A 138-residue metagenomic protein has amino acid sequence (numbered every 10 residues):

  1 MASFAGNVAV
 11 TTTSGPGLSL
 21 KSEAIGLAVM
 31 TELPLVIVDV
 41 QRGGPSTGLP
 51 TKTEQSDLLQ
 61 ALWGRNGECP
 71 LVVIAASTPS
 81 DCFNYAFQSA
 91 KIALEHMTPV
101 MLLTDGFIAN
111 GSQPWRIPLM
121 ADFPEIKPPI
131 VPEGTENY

Functional and structural regions predicted by a protein language model:
M1-W63, V72-A93: Thiamine diphosphate
G15, I37-V40, W63-G67, V100-L103 (+1 more regions): Short, surface-exposed, polar/charged, turn-prone segments marking secondary-structure boundaries
L59, W63-E68, A75, P114-E125: Metal-ion/cofactor- or nucleotide/acyl-coenzyme-handling active-site neighborhoods
M97-Y138: Conformationally flexible catalytic loops at phosphate/diphosphate-handling active centers
